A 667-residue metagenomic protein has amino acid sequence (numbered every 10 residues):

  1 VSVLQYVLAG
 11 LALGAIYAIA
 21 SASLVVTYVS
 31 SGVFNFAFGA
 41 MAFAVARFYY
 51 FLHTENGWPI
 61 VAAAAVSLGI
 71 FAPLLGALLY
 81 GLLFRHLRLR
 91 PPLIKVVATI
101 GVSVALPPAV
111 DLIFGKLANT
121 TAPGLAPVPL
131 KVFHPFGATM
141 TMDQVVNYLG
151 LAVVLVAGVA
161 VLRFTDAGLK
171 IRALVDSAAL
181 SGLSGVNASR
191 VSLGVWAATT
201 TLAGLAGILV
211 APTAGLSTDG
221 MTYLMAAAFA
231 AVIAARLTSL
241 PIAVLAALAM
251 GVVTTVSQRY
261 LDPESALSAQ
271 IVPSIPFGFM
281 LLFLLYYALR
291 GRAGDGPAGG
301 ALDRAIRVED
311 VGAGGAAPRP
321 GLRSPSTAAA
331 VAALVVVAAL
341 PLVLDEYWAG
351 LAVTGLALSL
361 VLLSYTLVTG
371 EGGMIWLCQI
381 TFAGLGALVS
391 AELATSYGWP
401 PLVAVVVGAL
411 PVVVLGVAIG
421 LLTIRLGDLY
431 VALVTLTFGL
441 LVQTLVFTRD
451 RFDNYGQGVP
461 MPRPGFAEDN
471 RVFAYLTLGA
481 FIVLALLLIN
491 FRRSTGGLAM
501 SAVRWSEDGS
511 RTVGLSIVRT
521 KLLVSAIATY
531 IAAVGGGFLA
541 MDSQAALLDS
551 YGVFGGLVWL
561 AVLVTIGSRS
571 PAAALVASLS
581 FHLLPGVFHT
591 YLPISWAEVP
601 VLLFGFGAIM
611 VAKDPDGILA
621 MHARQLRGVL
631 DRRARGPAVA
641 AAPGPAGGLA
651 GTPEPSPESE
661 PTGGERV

Functional and structural regions predicted by a protein language model:
S2-Q5, V25-F34, Y50-A63, A338-G350 (+3 more regions): Short, hydrophobic transmembrane alpha-helix segments
L4-A12, F84, G137-M142, S189 (+2 more regions): Alpha-helical membrane-interface segments at transmembrane helix boundaries
L13-Y28: N-terminal signal-anchor/start-transfer transmembrane helix
I19-S23, V45, L75, F114 (+6 more regions): Hydrophobic alpha-helical transmembrane segments that constitute the membrane-spanning cores of multi-pass membrane
A20, G39, R90-T120, F136-D143 (+4 more regions): Transmembrane alpha-helices and adjacent helix-loop boundaries
F34-Y50, L68, G350-L358: Loop-to-helix transition at the N-terminal end of transmembrane alpha-helices
L79-R85, A109-T121, V210-A211: Transmembrane alpha-helix boundary signature
V161-S177, F491-G497, V503: Transmembrane helix boundary and interhelical loop/hinge segments in multi-pass membrane proteins
